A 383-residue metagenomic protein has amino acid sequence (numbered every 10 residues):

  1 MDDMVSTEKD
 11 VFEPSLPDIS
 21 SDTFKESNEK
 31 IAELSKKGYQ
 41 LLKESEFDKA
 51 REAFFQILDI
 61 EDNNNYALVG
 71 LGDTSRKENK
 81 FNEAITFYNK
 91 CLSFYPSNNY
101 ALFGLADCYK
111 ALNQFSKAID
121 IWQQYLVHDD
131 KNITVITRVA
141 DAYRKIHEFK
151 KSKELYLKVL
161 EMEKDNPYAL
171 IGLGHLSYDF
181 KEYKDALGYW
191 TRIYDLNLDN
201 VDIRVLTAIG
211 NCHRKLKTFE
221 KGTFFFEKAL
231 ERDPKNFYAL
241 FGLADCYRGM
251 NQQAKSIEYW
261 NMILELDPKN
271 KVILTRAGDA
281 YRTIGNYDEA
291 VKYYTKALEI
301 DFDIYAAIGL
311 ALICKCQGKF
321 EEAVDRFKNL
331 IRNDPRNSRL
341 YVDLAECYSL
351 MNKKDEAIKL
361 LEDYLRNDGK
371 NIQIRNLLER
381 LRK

Functional and structural regions predicted by a protein language model:
P14-E33, D59, N197-V201: TPR-adjacent "capping" and linker segments in tetratricopeptide-repeat scaffold/adaptor proteins
I31, N65-Y66, N99-Y100, I133-T134 (+7 more regions): Helix-start (N-cap) detector for alpha-helical repeat units in TPR-like alpha-solenoids, especially tetratricopeptide
K36, G70, G104, R138 (+7 more regions): Canonical tetratricopeptide repeat
K43, K77, A111, K145 (+7 more regions): Register position in tetratricopeptide repeats
I60, F94, H128-D129, M162 (+6 more regions): Structural marker of alpha-solenoid helical repeat scaffolds
